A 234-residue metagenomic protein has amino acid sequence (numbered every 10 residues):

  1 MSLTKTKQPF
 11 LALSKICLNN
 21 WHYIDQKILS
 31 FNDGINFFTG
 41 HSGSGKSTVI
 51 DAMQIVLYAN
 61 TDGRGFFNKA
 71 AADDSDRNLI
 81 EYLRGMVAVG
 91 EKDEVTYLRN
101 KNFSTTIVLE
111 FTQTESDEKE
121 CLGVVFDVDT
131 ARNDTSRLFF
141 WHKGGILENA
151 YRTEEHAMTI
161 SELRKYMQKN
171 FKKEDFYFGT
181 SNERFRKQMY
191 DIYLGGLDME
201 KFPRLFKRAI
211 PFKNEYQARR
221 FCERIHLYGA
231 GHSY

Functional and structural regions predicted by a protein language model:
M1-S161: Extreme N-terminal "head/tail" segments of very large remodeling/mechanoenzyme assemblies
A157-Y234: Extended, Lys/Glu-rich alpha-helical coiled-coil stalks
